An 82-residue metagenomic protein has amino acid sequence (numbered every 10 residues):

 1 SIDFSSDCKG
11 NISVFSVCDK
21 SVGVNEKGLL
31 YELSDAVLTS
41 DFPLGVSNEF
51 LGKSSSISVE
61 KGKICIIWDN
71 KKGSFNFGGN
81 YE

Functional and structural regions predicted by a protein language model:
S1-E82: Long, charged alpha-helical interface segments
